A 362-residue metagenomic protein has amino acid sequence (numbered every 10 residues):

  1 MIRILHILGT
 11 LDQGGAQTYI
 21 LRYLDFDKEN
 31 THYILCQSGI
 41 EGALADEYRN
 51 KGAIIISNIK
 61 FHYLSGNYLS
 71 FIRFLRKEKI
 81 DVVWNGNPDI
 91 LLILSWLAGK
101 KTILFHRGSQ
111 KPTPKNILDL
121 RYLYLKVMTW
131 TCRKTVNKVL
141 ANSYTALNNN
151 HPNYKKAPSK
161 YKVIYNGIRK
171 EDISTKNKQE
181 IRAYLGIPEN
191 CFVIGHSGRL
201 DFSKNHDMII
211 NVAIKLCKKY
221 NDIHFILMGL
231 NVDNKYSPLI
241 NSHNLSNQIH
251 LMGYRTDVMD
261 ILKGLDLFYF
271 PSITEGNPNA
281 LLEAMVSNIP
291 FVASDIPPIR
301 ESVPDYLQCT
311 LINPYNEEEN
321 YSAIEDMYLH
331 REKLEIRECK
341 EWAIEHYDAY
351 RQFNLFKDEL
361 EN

Functional and structural regions predicted by a protein language model:
G14-R22, F192, H196-K218: A conserved mid-protein helix/loop that constitutes part of the nucleotide-sugar donor-binding site
V83-L91, H106-G108: Short His-centered aromatic/hydrophobic patch
K134-Y161, I168-D172: A short, active-site helix/loop in glycosyltransferases that binds the activated sugar's phosphate group
I173-I187, I336-R337: A short helix/loop element that forms part of the nucleotide-sugar donor recognition site in Leloir-type
S237-G253: Nucleotide-activated donor-binding/catalytic signature segment of Leloir-type glycosyltransferases, i.e., the conserved
Y254, I273: Aromatic "clamp/platform" in nucleotide-sugar-dependent glycosyltransferases that forms part of the donor/acceptor
P290-A293, R300: Short hydrophobic beta-strand element within catalytic cores of glycosyltransferases and related nucleotide-activated
D305-E318, D326-E332: Conserved acidic donor-binding segment of nucleotide-sugar-dependent glycosyltransferases
